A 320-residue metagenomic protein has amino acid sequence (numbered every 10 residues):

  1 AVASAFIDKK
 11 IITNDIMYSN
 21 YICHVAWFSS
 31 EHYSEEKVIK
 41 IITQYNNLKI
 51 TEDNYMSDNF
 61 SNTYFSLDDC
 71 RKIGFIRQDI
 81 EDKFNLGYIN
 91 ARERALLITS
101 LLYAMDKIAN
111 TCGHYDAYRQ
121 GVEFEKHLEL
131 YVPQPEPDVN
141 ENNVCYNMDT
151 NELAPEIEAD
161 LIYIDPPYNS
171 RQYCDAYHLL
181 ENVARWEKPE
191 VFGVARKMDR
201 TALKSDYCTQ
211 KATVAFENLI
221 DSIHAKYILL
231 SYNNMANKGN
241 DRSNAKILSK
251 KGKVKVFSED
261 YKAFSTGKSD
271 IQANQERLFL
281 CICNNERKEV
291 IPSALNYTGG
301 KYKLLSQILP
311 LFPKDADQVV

Functional and structural regions predicted by a protein language model:
A1-A3, S30, T266-S269, C283-V320: S-adenosyl-L-methionine
A1-A5, T13-Y18, L102, P155-A176 (+2 more regions): Conserved proline-anchored active-site loop of SAM-dependent methyltransferases that bridges a beta-strand
K10, Y227, Q318: Residues at the starts of beta-strands that form the adenosine-phosphate
K10-I12, I16-P137, C174-T209, V214: Class I S-adenosyl-L-methionine-dependent methyltransferase module
N147-E152: Conserved SAM/SAH-binding loop
S205-K255, E259: Conserved Class I SAM-dependent methyltransferase catalytic core
D241-R242, K246-R287: Class I S-adenosyl-L-methionine
